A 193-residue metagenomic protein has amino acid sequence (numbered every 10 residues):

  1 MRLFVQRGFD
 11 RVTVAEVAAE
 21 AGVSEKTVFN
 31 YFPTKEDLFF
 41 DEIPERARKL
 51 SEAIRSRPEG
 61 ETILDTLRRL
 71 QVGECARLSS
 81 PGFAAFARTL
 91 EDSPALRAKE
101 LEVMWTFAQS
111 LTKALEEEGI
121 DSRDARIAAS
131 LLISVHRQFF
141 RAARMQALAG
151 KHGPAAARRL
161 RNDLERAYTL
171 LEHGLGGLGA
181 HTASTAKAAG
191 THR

Functional and structural regions predicted by a protein language model:
R2-D37: Helix-turn-helix
E36-R46, S51: Alpha-helical DNA-contacting segments of helix-turn-helix folds
R46, Q71, V103-F107, L111 (+1 more regions): Hydrophobic/aromatic residues within well-ordered alpha-helical segments
R48-R88: Hydrophobic alpha-helical connector segments
P81-Q109, E117: Short secondary-structure transition hinges
W105-A129, A149: Hydrophobic alpha-helical bundle segments that form small-molecule/ligand-binding pockets
K113, M145-R193: C-terminal peripheral helix-coil segments that are non-catalytic and often amphipathic
A125-I133, R137, R161: Short, well-structured alpha-helical segments
